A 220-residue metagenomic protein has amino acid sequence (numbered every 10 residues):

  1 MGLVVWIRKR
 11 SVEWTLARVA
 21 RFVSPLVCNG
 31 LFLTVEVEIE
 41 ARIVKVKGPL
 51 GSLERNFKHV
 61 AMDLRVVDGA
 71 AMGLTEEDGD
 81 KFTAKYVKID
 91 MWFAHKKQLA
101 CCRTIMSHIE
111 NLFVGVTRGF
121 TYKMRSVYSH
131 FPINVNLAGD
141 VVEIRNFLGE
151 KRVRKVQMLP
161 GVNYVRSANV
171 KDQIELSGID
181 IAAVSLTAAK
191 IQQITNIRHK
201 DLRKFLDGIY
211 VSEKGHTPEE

Functional and structural regions predicted by a protein language model:
M1-E220: Ribosome-associated RNA-binding proteins
